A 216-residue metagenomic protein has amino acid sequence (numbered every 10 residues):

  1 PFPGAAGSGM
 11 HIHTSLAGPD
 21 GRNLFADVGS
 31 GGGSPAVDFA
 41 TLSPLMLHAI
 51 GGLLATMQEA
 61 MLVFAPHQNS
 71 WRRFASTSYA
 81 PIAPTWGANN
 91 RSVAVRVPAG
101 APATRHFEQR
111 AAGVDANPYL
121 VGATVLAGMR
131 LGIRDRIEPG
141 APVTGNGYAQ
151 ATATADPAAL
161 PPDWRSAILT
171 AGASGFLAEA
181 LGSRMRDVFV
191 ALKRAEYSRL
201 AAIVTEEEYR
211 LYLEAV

Functional and structural regions predicted by a protein language model:
P1-V143, Q150-P157: Active-site capping/gating regions of soluble enzymes
G147-V216: Acidic, glycine-enriched catalytic cores built around paired aspartates
